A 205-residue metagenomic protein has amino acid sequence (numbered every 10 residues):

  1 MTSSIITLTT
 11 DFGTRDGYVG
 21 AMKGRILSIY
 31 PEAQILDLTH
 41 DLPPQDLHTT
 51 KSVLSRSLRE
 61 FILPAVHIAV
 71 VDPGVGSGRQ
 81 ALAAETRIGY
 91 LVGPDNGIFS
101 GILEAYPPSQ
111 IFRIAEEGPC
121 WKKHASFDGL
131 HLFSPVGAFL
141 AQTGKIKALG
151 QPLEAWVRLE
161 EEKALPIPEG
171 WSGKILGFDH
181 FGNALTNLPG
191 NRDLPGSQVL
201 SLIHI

Functional and structural regions predicted by a protein language model:
S3-D41: N-terminal glycine-rich anion-binding loop in soluble enzyme alpha/beta folds
I5, I29-E32, L47-T49, V53 (+3 more regions): Active-site histidine-anchored catalytic micro-motif
F12-D16, G74-G76, F178-A184: Short acidic, Gly/Ser-rich segments with clustered Asp/Glu that frequently serve as metal-coordination loops in enzyme
A21, R25, V53-R56, G101 (+1 more regions): Alpha-helical scaffold segments in soluble metabolic enzymes
I29-E32, S57-F61, A105, F139-K147 (+1 more regions): Change "in soluble alpha/beta enzymes" to "in soluble alpha/beta proteins
C120-N187, R192: Anionic-ligand-binding alpha/beta catalytic cores of soluble enzymes and soluble regulatory domains that recognize
G196-Q198: Short coil-to-beta transition motif at edge beta-strands of beta-rich domains
I203-I205: Conserved small/polar residues in nucleotide/adenosyl-binding loops
